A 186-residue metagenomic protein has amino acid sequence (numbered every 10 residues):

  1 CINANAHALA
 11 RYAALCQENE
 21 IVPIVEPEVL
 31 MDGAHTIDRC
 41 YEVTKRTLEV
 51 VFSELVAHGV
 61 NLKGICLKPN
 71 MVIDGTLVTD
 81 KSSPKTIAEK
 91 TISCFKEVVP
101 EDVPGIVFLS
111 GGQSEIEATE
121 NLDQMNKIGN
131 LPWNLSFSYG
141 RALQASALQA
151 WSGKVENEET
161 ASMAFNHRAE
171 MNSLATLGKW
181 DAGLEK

Functional and structural regions predicted by a protein language model:
C1-S53: Helix-rich catalytic cores of soluble enzyme domains
H35-K186: Active-site capping/gating regions of soluble enzymes
